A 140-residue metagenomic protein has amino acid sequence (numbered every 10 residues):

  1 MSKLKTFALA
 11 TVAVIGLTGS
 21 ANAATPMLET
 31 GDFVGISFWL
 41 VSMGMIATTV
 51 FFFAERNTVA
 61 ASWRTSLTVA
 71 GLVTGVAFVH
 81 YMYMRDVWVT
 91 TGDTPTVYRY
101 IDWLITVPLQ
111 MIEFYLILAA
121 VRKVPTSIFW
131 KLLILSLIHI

Functional and structural regions predicted by a protein language model:
M1-A23: N-terminal secretory/membrane targeting signals
K5, A60-G71, K123-L132: Membrane-interfacial loop-to-transmembrane alpha-helix junctions, especially the N-terminal start
A23-M45: Hydrophobic transmembrane alpha-helical segments in integral membrane proteins
F33-L40, S66-L72, P95-P108, K131: Physicochemical signature of membrane-embedded alpha-helices that form the seven-helix bundle of GPCRs, emphasizing
V41-E55: N-terminal signal-anchor/start-transfer transmembrane helix
T49-F53, M84-R85, T91, Y100-W130: Internal transmembrane alpha-helix with an interfacial aromatic "cap," most often the third helix
V69-V87: A generic, lipid-embedded transmembrane alpha helix
H139-I140: Conserved small/polar residues in nucleotide/adenosyl-binding loops
